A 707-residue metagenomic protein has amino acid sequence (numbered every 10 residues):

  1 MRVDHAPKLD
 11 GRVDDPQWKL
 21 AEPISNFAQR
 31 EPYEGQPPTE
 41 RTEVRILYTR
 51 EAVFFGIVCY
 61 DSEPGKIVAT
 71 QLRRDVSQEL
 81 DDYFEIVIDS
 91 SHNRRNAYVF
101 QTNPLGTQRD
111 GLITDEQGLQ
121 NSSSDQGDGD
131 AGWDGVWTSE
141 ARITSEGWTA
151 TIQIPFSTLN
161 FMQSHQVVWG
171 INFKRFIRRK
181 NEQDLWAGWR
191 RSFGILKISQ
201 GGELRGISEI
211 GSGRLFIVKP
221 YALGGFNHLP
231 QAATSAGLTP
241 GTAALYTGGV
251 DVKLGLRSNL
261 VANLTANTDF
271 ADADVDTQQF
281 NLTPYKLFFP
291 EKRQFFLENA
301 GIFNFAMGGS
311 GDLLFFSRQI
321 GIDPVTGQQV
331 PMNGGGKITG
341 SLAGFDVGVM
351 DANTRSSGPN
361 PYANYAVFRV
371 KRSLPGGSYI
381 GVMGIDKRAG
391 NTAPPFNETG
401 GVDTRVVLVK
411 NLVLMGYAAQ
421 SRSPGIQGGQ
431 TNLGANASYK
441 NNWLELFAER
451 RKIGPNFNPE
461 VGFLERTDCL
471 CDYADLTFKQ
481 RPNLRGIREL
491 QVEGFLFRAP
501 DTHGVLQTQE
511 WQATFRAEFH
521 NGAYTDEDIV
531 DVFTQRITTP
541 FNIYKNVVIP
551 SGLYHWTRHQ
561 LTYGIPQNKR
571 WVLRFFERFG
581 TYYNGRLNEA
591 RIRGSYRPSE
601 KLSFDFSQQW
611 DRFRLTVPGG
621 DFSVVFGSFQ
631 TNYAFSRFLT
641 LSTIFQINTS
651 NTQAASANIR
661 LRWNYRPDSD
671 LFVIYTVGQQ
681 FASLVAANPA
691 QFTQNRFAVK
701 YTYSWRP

Functional and structural regions predicted by a protein language model:
M1-R372, Y379-V382: Structural preference for beta-rich elements and adjacent junctions enriched in aromatics
P16-F27, N160-Q163, A271-D276, F345-V349 (+6 more regions): Short amphipathic alpha-helical segments with coiled-coil-like heptad repeat character
P64-Q71, R109-I113, S122, F161-Q163 (+9 more regions): A short, polar/proline- and glycine-enriched secondary-structure boundary/capping micro-motif
I86, D130-A131, V136, G225-A232 (+18 more regions): Short leucine-rich amphipathic alpha-helices used at interfaces
N160-V167, S208-F216, L254-G255, N259 (+8 more regions): Short loop/turn motifs that connect adjacent beta-strands in outer-membrane beta-barrel proteins
R191-S212, R355-V407, T525-F575, E589 (+1 more regions): Outer-membrane beta-barrel transmembrane domain signature of Gram-negative proteins, especially the mid-to-C-terminal
T239-A243, V261, F270-Q507, Q512 (+1 more regions): Catalytic-domain carbohydrate-binding cleft regions of carbohydrate-active enzymes
P331, Y417-P707: Exposed, low-structure sequence patches enriched in small/polar residues
